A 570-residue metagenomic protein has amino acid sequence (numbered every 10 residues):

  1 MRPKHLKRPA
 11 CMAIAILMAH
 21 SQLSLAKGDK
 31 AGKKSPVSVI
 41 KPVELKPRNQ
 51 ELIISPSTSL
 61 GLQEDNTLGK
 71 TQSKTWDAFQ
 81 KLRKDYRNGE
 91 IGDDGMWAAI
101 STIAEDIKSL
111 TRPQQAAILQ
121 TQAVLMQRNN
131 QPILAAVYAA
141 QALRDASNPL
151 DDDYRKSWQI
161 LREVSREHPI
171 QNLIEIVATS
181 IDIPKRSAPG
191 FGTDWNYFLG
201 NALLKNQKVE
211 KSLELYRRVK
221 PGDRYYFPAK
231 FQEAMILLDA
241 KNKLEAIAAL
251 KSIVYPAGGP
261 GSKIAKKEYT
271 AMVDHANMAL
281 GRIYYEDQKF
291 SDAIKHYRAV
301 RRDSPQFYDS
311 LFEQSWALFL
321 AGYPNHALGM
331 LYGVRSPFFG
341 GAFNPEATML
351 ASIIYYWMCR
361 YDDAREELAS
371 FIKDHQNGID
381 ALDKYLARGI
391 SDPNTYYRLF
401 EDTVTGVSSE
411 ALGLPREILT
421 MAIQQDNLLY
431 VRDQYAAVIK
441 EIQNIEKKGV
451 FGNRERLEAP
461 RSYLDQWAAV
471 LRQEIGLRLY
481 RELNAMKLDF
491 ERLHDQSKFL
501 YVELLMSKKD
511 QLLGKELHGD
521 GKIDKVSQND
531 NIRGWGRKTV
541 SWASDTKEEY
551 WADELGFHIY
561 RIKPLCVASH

Functional and structural regions predicted by a protein language model:
R2-A10: Bacterial N-terminal signal peptides that target proteins for export
C11-H20: Bacterial N-terminal signal peptides
K27-D85, D93-Q114, I118-G192, L199 (+4 more regions): Extracytoplasmic/secretory-pathway proteins
W76, A117, R155-K156, D194 (+6 more regions): Residue register of alpha-helical TPR repeats
I103-E105, Q141-A146, T179-K185, R217-P221 (+4 more regions): Amphipathic alpha-helical segments of tetratricopeptide repeats
P113, S147, R224, P305 (+2 more regions): Short coil turns that delineate tetratricopeptide repeat
N129, E167-H168, N206, A240 (+3 more regions): Structural motif corresponding to the intra-repeat A-B loop/turn of tetratricopeptide repeats
